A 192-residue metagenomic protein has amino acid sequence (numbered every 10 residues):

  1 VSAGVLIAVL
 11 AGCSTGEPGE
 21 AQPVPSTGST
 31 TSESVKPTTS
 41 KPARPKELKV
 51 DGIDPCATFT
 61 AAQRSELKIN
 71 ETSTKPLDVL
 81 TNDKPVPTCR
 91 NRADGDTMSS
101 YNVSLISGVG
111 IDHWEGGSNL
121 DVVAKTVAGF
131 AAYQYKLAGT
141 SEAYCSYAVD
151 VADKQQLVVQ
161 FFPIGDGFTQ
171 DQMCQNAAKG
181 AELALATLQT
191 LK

Functional and structural regions predicted by a protein language model:
V1-L6, A11-P37: Short, low-complexity, disordered segments immediately C-terminal to signal peptides in bacterial exported proteins
S14, P55-A57, T88-R90, Y144-S146 (+1 more regions): Sequence contexts marking disulfide-bonded cysteines in secreted/extracellular proteins
A21, A62-L67, D96-S100, D153 (+1 more regions): Extracellular/mature segments of secreted proteins
G28-P55: N-terminal low-complexity, Pro/Thr/Ser-rich intrinsically disordered segments that act as propeptides or flexible
R44, L120-K192: A short, solvent-exposed beta-edge/loop patch
D54-T72: Amphipathic alpha-helical segments
E66, N70-Q134: Short, solvent-exposed recognition patches
